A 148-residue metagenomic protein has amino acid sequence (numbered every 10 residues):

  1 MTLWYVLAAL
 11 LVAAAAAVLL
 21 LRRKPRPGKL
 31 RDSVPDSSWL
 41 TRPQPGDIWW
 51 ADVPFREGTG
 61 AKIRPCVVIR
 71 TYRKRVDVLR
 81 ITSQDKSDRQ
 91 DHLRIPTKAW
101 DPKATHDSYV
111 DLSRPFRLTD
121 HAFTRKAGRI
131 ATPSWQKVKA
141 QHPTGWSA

Functional and structural regions predicted by a protein language model:
M1-P27, A99-A148: C-terminal terminal-subdomain/extension
R22-R42: Mixed-charge, Lys/Arg-rich low-complexity intrinsically disordered regions
W39, R75, R94-I95, Y109-D111: Short, flexible segments with low predicted structural confidence
E57-I63, V68-P102: Compact nucleic-acid interaction/catalytic patches
